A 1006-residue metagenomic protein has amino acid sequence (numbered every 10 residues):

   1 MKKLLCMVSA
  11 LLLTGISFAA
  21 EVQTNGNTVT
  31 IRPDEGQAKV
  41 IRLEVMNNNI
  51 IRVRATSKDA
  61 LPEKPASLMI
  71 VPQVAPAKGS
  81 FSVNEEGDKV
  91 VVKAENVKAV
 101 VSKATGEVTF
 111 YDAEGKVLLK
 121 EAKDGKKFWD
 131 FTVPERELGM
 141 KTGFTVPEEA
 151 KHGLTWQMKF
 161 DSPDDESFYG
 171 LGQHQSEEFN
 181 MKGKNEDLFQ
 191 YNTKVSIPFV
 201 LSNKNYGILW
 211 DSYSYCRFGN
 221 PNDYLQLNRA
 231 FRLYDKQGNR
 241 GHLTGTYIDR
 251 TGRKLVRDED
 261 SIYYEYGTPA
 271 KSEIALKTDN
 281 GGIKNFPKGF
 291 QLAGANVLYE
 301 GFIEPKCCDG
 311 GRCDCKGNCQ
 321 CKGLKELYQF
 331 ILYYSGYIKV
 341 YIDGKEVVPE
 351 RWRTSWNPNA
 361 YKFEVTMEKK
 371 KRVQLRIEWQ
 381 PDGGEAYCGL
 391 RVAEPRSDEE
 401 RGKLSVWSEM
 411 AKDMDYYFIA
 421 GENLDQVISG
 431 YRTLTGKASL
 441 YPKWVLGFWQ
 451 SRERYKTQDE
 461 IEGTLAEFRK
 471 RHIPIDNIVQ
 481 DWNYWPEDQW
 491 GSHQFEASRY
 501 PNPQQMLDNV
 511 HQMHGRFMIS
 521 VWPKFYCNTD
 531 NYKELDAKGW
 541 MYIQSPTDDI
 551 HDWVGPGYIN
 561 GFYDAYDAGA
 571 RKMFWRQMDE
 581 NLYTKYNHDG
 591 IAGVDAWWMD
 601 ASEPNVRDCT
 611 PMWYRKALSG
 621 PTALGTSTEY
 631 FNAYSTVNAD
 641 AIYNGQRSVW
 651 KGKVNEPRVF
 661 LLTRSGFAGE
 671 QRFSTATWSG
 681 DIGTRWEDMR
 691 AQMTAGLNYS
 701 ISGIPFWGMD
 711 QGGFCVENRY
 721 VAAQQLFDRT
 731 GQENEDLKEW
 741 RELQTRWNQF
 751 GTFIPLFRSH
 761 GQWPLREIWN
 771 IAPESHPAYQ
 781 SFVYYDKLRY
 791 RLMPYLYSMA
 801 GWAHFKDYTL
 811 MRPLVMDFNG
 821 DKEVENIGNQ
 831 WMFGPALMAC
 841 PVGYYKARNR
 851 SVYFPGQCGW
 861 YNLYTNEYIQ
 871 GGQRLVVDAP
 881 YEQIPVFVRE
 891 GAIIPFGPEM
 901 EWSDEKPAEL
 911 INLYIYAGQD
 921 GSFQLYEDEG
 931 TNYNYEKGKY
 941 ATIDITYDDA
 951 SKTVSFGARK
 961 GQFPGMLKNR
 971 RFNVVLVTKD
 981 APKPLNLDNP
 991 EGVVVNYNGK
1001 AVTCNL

Functional and structural regions predicted by a protein language model:
M7-G15: Bacterial N-terminal signal peptides
A20-V22, E44-V91, F128-D130: A low-complexity, Ser/Thr/Gly/Pro-enriched, surface-exposed linker/loop concept that marks segments flanking
I31, L43, V53-A55, V90-V92 (+4 more regions): Short, well-ordered beta-strand segments enriched in hydrophobic/aromatic residues
P65-F81, N285, I342-K362, D548 (+2 more regions): Solvent-exposed beta-strand/loop surfaces of large extracellular or lumenal domains
K116, K120-K127, F131-R136, T142-T244 (+5 more regions): Catalytic-domain carbohydrate-binding cleft regions of carbohydrate-active enzymes
I248, P305, D309, Q320-V340 (+1 more regions): Aromatic-lined ligand-binding clefts that engage carbohydrates, nucleic acids, or primary amines
Q291-N318, P358-F363, K939-I945: Short beta-strands within extracellular/lumenal beta-sheet-rich domains
V888-A1001: Accessory, solvent-exposed terminal regions and/or long lumenal/extracellular loops of proteins
